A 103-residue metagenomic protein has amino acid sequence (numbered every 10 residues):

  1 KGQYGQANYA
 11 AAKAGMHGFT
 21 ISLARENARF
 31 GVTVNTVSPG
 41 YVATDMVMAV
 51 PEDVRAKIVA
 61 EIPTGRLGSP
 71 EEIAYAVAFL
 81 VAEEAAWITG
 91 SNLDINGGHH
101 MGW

Functional and structural regions predicted by a protein language model:
K1, A78, T89-W103: Short C-terminal tail/terminal secondary-structure segment of NAD(P)H-dependent dehydrogenase/reductase domains
K1-A7, R29-F30, G65, E83: Active-site loop immediately N-terminal to the catalytic Tyr-X3-Lys motif of short-chain dehydrogenase/reductase
A12, T20: Active-site helix of classical SDR
H17, V34, S38-A49: Short, flexible catalytic-loop segment of classical short-chain dehydrogenase/reductase
I21, R25-R29, A86: Alpha-helical segment proximal to the catalytic Tyr-Lys
N27-R29, V42, G68, V81: A short hydrophobic alpha-helix cap/turn motif
M48-I62: A short C-terminal helix-loop "cap" of Rossmann-like NAD(P)-dependent dehydrogenase/epimerase domains
I62-I73, E84: A conserved structural motif in NAD(P)-dependent oxidoreductases
